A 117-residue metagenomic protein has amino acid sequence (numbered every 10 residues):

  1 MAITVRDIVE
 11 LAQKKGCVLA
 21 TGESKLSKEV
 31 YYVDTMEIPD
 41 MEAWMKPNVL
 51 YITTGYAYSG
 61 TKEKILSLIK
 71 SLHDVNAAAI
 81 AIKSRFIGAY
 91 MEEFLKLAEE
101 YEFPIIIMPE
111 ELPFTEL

Functional and structural regions predicted by a protein language model:
M1-L117: Alpha-helical/coil-rich non-catalytic "connector" segments in signaling and regulatory proteins
